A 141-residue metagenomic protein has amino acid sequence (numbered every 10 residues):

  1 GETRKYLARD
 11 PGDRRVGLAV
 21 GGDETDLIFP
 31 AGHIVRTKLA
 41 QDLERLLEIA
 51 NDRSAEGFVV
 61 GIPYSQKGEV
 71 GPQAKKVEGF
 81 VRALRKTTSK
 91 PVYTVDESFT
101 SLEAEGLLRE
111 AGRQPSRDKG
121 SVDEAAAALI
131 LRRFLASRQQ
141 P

Functional and structural regions predicted by a protein language model:
G1-R9, R14-P141: Phosphate- and other anionic-substrate recognition elements at nucleic-acid/protein interfaces
